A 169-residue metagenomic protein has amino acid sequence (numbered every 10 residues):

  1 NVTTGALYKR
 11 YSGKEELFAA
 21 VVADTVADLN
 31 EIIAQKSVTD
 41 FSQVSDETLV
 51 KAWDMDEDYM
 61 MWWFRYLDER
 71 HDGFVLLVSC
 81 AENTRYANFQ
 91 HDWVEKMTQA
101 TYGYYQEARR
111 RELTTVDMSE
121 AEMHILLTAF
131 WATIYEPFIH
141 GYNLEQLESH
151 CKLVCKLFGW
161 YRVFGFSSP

Functional and structural regions predicted by a protein language model:
N1-E16, A20: Helix-turn-helix
E16-D40, D54, D58-W62, N88 (+1 more regions): Alpha-helical structural segments
K36, D40-V44, F74-A81, A108-R109 (+2 more regions): Secondary-structure edge/capping motif, primarily at the C-terminal ends of alpha-helices and the immediately following
E47-V75: Helix-turn-helix/homeodomain-like alpha-helical modules used for DNA recognition and transcription-factor dimerization
A52, D56, W63, F89-W93 (+3 more regions): Amphipathic alpha-helix face/heptad-repeat signature
R65, E69, Q99-E107, M123-P169: C-terminal peripheral helix-coil segments that are non-catalytic and often amphipathic
E69-E82, V94-M123: Hydrophobic alpha-helical bundle segments that form small-molecule/ligand-binding pockets
L77-V94, S149-G165: C-terminal/domain-terminus segments
